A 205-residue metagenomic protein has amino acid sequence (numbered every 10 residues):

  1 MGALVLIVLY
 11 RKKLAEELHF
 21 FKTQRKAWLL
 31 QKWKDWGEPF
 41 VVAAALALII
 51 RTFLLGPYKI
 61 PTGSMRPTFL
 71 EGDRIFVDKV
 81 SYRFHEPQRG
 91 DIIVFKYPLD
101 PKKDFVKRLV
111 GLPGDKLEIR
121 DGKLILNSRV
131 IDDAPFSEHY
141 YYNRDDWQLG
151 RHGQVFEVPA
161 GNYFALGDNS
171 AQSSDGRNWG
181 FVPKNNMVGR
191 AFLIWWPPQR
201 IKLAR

Functional and structural regions predicted by a protein language model:
M1-W33, G56-K59, P67-R205: Soluble "head" domains of membrane/secretory-pathway proteins
R25-L55: Internal/C-terminal transmembrane anchor helices
T62: A short acidic/basic microdomain associated with nuclease active sites
